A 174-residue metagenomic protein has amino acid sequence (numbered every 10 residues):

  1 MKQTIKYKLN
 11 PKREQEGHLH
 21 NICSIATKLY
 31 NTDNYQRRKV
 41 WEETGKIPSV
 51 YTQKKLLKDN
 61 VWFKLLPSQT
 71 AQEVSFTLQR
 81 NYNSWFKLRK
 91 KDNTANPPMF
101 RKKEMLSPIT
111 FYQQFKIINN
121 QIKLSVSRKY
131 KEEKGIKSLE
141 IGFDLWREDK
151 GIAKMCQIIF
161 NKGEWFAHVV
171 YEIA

Functional and structural regions predicted by a protein language model:
M1-A174: Nucleic-acid substrate recognition interfaces
